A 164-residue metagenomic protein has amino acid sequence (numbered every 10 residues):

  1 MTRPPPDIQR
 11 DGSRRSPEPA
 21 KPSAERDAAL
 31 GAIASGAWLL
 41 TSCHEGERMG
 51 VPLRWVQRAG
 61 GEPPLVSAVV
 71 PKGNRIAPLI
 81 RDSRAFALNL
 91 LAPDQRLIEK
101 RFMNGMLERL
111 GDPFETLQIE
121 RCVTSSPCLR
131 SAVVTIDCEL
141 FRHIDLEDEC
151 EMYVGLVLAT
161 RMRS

Functional and structural regions predicted by a protein language model:
T2-S164: Active-site-proximal mixed secondary-structure blocks
